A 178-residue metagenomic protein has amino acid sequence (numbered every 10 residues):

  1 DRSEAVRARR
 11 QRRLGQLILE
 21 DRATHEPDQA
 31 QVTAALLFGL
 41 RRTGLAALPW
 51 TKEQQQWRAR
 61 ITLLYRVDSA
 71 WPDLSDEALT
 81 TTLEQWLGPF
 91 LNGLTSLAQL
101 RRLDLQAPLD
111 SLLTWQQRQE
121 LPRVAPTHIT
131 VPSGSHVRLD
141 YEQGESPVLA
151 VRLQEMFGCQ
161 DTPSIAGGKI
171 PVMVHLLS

Functional and structural regions predicted by a protein language model:
D1-H128, G167-S178: Acidic, serine/threonine- and proline-rich low-complexity intrinsically disordered segments
I129, R138-S178: Long insertion/accessory domains within large nucleic-acid-processing enzymes
